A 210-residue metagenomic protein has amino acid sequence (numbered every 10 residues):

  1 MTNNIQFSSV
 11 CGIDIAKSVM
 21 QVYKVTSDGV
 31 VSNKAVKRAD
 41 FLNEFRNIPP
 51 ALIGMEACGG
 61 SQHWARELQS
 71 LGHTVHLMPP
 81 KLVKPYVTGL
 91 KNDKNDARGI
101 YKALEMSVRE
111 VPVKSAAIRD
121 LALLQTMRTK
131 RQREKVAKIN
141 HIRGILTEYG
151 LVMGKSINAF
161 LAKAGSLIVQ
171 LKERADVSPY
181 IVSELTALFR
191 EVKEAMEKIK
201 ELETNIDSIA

Functional and structural regions predicted by a protein language model:
M1-H76: Glycine/alanine-rich phosphate-binding loops at beta-alpha junctions
G12, E67, D120-L123, E184 (+1 more regions): Residue-level recognition of specific faces of alpha-helices
G29-N33, G54, R109, N205-A210: Short, flexible loop segments at the rims of nucleotide/cofactor-binding pockets, characterized by
Q69-V75, K91-K94, G150-K155: A short alpha->loop->secondary-structure connector
H76-V113, R119, A164-L167: Short alpha-helix plus adjacent loop in nuclease-associated cores
K102-I142: Extended, highly charged alpha-helical segments
T129-A210: Glycine-rich, often acidic, oxyanion-interacting loops/wings at catalytic, nucleic-acid, or phospho-protein interfaces
